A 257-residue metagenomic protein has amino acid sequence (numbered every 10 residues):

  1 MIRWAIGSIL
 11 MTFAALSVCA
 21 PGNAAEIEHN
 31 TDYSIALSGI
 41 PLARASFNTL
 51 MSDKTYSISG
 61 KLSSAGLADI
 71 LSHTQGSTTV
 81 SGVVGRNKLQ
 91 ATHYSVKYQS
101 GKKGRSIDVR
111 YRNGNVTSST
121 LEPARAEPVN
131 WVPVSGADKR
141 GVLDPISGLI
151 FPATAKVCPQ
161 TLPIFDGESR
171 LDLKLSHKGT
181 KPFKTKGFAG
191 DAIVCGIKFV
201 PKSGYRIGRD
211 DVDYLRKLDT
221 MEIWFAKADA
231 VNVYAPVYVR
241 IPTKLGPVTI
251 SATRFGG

Functional and structural regions predicted by a protein language model:
M1-W4: Positively charged n-region of N-terminal signal peptides that target proteins for export
G7-S17: Bacterial N-terminal signal peptides
A15, A20-A24, V132-P133, G196: A general, composition-driven signal for non-globular sequence regions
G22-N113, A155-G257: Acidic, serine/threonine-rich low-complexity disordered tracts
V116-K178: A charged, solvent-exposed segment within the mature domains of Sec-exported extracytoplasmic proteins
